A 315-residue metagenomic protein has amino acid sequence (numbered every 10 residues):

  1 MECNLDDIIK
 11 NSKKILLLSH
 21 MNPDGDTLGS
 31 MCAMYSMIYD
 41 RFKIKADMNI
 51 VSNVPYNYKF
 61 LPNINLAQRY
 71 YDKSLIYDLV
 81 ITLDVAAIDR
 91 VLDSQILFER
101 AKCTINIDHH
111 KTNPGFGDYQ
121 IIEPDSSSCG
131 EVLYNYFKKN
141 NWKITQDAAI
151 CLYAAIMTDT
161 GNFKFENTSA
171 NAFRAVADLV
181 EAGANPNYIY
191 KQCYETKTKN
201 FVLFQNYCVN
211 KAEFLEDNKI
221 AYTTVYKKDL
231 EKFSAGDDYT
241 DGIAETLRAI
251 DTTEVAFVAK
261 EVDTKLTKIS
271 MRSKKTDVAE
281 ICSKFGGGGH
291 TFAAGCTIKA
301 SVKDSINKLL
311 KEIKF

Functional and structural regions predicted by a protein language model:
E2-M21, G29-K59, R69, K73-L79 (+1 more regions): Hydrophobic helix-and-loop "lid/oligomerization" segment in the mid-to-C-terminal part of catalytic domains
N22-P23, V85-I88, H110-T112, K227-K228 (+1 more regions): Short glycine-rich anion-binding loops that position phosphate/pyrophosphate groups of nucleotides and phosphorylated
G25-M31, I88-L92: Short glycine/serine/threonine-rich phosphate/pyrophosphate-binding segments that cradle anionic phosphate groups
A33-Y35, L97-R100, I122-E123, R174: Glycine-rich, phosphate-binding/catalytic loops in enzymes
P62-Y119: Active-site cofactor/cluster-binding pocket
T104-N106, Q120-I121, I220-Y222, V258: Conserved beta-strand scaffold positions in the cores of enzyme catalytic domains, especially in NTP/NDP-utilizing
H109-A175: Short alpha-helices
